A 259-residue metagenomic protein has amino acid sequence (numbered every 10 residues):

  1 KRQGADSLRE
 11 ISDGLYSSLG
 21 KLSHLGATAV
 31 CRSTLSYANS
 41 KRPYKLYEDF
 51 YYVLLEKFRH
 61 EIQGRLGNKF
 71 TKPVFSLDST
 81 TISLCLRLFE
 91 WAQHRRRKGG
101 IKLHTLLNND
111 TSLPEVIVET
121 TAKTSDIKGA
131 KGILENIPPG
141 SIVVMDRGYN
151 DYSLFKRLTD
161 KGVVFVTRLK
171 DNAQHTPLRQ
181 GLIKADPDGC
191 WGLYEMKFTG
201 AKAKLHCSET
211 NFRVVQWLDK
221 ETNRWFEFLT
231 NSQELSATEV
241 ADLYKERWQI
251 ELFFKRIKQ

Functional and structural regions predicted by a protein language model:
K1-E10, G14, N39-R42, D49-V53 (+4 more regions): Single, function-defining residue in the core of a domain
Y16-L25: Extended, structured, electrostatic nucleic-acid-contact surfaces
H24-Y44: Major-groove recognition helix of helix-turn-helix-like DNA-binding domains
A92-H94: Extracellular beta-strand-rich solenoid/capping regions of secreted or surface-exposed proteins that bind or remodel
